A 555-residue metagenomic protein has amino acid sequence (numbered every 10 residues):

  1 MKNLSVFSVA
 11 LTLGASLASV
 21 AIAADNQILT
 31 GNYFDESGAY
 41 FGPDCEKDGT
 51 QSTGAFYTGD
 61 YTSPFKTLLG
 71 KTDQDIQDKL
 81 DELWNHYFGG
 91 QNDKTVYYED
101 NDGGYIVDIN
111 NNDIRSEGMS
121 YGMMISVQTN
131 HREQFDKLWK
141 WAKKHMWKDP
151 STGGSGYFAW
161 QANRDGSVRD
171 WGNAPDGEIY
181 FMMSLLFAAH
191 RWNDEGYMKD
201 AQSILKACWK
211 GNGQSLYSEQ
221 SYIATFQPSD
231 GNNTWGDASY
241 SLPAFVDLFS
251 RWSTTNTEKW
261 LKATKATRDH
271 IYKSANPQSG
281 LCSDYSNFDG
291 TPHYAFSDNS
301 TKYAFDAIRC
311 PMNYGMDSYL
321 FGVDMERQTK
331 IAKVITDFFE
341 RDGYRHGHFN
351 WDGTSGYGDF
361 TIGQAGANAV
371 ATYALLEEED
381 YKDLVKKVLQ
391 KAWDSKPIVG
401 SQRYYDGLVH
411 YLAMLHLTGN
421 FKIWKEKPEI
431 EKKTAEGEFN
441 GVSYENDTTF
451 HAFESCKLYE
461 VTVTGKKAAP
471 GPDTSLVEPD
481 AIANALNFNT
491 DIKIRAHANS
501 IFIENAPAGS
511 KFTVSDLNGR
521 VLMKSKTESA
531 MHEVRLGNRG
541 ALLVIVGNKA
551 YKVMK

Functional and structural regions predicted by a protein language model:
S8-S16: Bacterial N-terminal signal peptides
A18-A23: Sec/Tat signal peptide C-region and signal peptidase I cleavage site
A24-E117, Q128-T129, K425: N-terminal module-boundary/linker segments of secreted carbohydrate-active enzymes
P43-E82, N112-S116, S151-S155, D170-D176 (+2 more regions): Extended ligand-binding clefts on enzyme/binding-domain cores
R132-N173, R345-H348: Helix-terminus loop motifs that line ligand-binding clefts
H346, G353-T434: C-terminal functional modules
S443, T474-K555: C-terminal outer-membrane/trafficking sorting elements
A452-A468: Conserved "repeat-terminator" motif of extracellular CCP/Sushi domains
